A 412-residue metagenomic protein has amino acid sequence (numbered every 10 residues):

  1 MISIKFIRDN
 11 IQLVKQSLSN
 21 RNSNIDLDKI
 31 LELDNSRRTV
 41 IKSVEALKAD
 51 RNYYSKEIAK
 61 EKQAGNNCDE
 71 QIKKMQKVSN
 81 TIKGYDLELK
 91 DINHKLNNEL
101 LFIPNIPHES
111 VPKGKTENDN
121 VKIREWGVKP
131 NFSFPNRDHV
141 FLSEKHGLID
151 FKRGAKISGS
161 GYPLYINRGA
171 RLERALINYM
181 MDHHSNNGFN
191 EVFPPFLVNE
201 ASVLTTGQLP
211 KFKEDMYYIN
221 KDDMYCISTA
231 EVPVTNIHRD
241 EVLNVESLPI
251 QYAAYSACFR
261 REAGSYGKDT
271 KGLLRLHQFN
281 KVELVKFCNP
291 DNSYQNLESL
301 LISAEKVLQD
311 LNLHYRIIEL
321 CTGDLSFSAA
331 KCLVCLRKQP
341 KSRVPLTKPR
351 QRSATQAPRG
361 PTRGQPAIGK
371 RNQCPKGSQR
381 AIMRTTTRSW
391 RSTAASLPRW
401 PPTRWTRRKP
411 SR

Functional and structural regions predicted by a protein language model:
M1-K129, L148: N-terminal alpha-helical targeting/anchoring segments
N97, Q351-A354, P366-I368, R391: Residue-level detector of alpha-helical transmembrane segments in integral membrane proteins
E125-R352, R380-A381, S389-R391, S396-R404 (+1 more regions): TRNA-recognition modules of translation machinery and tRNA-sensing kinases, especially anticodon-binding
A354, A367, R371, A381-T385: Generic short N-terminal amphipathic or hydrophobic helices
A354-A367, G377: Intrinsic disorder/low-complexity segments enriched in small, polar and charged residues
P366, R371, L397-P401: Short, composition-biased linear "edge" segments at structural boundaries
